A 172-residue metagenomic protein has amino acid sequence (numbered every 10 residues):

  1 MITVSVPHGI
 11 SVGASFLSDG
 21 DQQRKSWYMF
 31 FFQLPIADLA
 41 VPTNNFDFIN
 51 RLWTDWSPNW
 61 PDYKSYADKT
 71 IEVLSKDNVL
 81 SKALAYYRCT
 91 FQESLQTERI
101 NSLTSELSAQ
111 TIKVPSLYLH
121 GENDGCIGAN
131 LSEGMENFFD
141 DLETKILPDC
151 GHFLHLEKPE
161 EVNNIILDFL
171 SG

Functional and structural regions predicted by a protein language model:
M1-L142, I146, L167: Flexible "cap/lid" subdomain of the alpha/beta-hydrolase fold that forms the substrate-access gate
D140-G172: Catalytic active-site module of serine/aspartate enzymes centered on a nucleophile-bearing elbow/loop
